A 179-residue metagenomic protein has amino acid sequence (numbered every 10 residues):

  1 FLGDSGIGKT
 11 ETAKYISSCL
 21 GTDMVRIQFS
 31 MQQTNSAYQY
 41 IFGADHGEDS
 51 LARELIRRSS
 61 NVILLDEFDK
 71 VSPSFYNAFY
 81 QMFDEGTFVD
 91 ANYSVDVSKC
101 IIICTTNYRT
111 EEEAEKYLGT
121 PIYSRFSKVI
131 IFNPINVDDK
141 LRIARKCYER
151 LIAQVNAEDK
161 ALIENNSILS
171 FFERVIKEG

Functional and structural regions predicted by a protein language model:
F1-I27: Walker A/P-loop
G8-T10, T34-Y38, T110-A114, D138-R142: Switch/connector loops and helix/strand junctions flanking conserved nucleotide-binding motifs in nucleotide-processing
C19-H46: AAA+/P-loop NTPase substrate/partner-engagement loops
D23, N61-V62: The start of beta-strands in P-loop NTPase/AAA+ ATPase cores
I27, I63-L64, I102: Hydrophobic positions in the central parallel beta-sheet of the AAA+
G47-L51, E67-A78, F83-D139, R150-L151: Canonical AAA+ ATPase core
A52-N61: Short basic/glycine-enriched coil/helix segment immediately N-terminal to the Walker B
I130-N136, K140, A144, Q154-G179: Conserved AAA+ ATPase small/helical "lid" subdomain
